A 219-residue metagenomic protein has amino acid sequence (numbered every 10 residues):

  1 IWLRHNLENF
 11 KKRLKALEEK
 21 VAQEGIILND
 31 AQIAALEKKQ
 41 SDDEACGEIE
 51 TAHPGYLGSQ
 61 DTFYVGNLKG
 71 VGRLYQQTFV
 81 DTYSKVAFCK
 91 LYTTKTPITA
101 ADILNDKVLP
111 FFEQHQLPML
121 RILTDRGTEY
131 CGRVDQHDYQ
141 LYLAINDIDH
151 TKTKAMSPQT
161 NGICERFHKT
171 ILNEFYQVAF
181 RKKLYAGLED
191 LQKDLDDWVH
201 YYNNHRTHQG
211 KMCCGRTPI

Functional and structural regions predicted by a protein language model:
I1-N6: Major-groove recognition helix of helix-turn-helix-like DNA-binding domains
E8-V80, V86, D102, D106: Mobile-element integrase/transposase regions, centering on the N-terminal DNA-binding/Zn-coordinating module
K11-K15, E19-E50, A144-I148, K169-I219: C-terminal domain-tail junction helix/linker
H53, D125, T160, H208 (+1 more regions): Short glycine/serine/threonine-biased micro-segments
Y56-T78, T82-D194, H200-Y201: RNase H-like DDE/DDD metal-dependent nuclease/strand-transfer catalytic core used by mobile genetic elements
